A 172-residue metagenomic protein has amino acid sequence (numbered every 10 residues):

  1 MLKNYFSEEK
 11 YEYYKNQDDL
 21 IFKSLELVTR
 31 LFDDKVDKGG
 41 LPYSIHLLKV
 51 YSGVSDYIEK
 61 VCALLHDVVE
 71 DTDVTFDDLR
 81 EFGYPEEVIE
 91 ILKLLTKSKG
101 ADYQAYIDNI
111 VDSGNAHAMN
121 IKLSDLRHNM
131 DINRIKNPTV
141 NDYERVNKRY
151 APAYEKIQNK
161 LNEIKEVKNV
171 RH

Functional and structural regions predicted by a protein language model:
M1-H172: Active-site helical microenvironments for divalent-metal-assisted chemistry
